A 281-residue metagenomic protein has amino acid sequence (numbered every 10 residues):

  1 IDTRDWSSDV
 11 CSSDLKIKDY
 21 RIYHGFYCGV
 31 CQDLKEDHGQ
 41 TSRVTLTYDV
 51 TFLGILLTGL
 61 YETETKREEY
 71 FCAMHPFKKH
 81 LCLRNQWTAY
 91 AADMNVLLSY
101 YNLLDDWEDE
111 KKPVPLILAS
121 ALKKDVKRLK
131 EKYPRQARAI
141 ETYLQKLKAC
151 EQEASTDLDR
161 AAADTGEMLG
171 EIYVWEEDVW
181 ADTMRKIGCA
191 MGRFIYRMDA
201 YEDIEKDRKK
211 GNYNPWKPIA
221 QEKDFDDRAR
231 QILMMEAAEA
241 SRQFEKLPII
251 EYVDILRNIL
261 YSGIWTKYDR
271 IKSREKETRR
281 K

Functional and structural regions predicted by a protein language model:
I1-V10: Single conserved hydrophobic/aromatic residue that forms the stacking wall/gate of nucleotide- or nucleobase-binding
D14-E64: N-terminal ordered "arm"
L34, F77-M94, A119, K123-D164 (+3 more regions): Divalent-cation-assisted or electrostatically stabilized phosphate/pyrophosphate-binding catalytic cores
T45-K66, C72-P115, T183-K206: Active-site alpha-helical segments that house and flank conserved acidic catalytic motifs for diphosphate chemistry
K111-I117, P248-L260: Acidic/histidine metal-binding catalytic segments
A154-M198: A mid-sequence, solvent-exposed acidic-amphipathic segment
S262-K281: Acidic, carboxylate-rich catalytic segments that either coordinate divalent cations
